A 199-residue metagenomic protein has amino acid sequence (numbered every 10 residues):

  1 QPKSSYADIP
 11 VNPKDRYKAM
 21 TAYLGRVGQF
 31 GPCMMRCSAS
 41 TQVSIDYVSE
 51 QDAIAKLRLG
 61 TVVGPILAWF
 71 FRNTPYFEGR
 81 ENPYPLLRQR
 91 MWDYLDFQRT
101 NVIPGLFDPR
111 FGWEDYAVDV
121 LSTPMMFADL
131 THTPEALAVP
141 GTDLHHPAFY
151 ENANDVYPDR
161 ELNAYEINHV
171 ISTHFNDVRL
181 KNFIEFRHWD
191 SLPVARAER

Functional and structural regions predicted by a protein language model:
Q1-A7, V27-I45, R72-E78: Core alpha/beta catalytic barrel or barrel-like domain that forms the active/cofactor pocket in diverse metabolic
Y6-I9, R196-E198: A short acidic (Asp/Glu
D8, N12, M35-R36, S40-V48 (+2 more regions): Histidine-centered divalent-metal-coordination microenvironment in nucleic-acid enzymes
P10-K14, K18, C37, E50-T61: Short, amphipathic alpha-helical segments
N12, R26-V27, A39, I167-V170: Short, functionally important structural connectors and interaction interfaces within domains
P13-M34: Acidic, His- and aromatic-enriched active-site or binding-groove loops in soluble protein domains that engage sugars
Y17-L24, S44, L57-A68: Short, well-ordered alpha-helical packing segments
Q51-R58, V62-R199: C-terminal accessory/tail domains of diverse enzymes
